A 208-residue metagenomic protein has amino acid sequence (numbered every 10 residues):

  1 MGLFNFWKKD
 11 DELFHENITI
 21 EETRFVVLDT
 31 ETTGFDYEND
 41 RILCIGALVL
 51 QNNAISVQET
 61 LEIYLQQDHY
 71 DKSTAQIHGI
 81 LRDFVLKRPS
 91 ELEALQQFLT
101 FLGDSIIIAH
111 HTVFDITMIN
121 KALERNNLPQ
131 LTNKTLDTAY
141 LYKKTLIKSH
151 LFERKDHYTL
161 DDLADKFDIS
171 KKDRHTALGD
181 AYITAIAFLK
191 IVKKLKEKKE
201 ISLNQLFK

Functional and structural regions predicted by a protein language model:
M1-N17, K166, A185-K208: Acidic two-metal-ion nuclease catalytic site recognized across multiple nuclease folds, prominently DnaQ/RNase D-T
F4-T132, H157-H175: Conserved non-catalytic scaffold segment of RNase H-like nuclease domains
T30-T33, T138, T184: Ser/Thr-centric signal marking residues that sit in or immediately flank functional binding/regulatory motifs
E62, T135-D137, S202-F207: Beta-strand segments within the central parallel beta-sheet cores of soluble alpha/beta enzyme folds
L136-R154: Short alpha-helix plus adjacent loop in nuclease-associated cores
T176-A187: Acidic, divalent-metal-coordinating active-site segment for phosphoryl/phosphodiester hydrolysis, typified by short
